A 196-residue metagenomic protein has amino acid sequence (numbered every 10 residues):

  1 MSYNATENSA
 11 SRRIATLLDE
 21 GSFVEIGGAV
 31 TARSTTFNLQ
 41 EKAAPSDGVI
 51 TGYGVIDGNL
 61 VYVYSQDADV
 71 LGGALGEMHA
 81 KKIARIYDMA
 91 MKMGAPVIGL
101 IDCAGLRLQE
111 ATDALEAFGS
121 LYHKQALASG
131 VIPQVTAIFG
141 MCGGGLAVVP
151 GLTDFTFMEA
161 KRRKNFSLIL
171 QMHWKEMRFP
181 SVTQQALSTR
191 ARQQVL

Functional and structural regions predicted by a protein language model:
M1-V135, M141, L146-V148, L152-K164 (+1 more regions): Terminal-region recognition feature
R163-W174: Catalytic-center loop of serine/cysteine hydrolases
M172, E176-Q184: Glycine-rich ThDP/TPP pyrophosphate-binding loop and its adjacent helix/strand module within ThDP-dependent enzymes
